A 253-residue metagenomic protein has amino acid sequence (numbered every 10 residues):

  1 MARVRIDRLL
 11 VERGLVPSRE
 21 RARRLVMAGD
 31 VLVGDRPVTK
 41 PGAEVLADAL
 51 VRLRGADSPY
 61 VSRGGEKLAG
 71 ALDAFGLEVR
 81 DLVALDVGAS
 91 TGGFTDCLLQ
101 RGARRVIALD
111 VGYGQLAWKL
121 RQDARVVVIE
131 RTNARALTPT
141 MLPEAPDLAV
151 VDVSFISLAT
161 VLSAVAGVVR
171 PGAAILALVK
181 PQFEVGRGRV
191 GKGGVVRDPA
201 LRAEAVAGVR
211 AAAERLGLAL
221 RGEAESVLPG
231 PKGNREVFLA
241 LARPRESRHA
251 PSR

Functional and structural regions predicted by a protein language model:
M1-A47, V83: A basic, amphipathic helix-loop patch mediating RNA/tRNA/ribosome contacts
R80-S90: Conserved class I S-adenosyl-L-methionine
S90, F94-T95, G112: Residues at the N-terminus of the alpha-helix immediately C-terminal to the conserved SAM/SAH-binding loop
C97-R105: Conserved S-adenosyl-L-methionine
I107-I156, T160: S-adenosyl-L-methionine
A159-A174: A short glycine-rich, Lys/Arg-flanked "PGG" loop and its adjoining helix->strand segment in the class I
P181-D198: Short, glycine-/aromatic-enriched active-site segment of Class I SAM-dependent methyltransferases
L228-R253: Core SAM-dependent methyltransferase catalytic element
